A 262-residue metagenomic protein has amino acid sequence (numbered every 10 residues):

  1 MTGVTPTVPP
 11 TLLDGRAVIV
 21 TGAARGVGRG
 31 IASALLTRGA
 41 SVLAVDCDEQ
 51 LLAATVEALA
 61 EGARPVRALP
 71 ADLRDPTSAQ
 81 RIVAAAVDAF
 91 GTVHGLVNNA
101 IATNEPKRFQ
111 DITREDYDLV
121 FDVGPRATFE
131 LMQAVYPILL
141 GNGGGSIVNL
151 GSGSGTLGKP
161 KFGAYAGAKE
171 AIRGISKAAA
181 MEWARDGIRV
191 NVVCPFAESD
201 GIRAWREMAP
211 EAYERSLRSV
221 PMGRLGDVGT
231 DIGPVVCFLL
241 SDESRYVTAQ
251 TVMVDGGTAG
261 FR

Functional and structural regions predicted by a protein language model:
T2-P9, T103-P106, L157, C237 (+1 more regions): Short C-terminal tail/terminal secondary-structure segment of NAD(P)H-dependent dehydrogenase/reductase domains
K107-F109, T113-D118, S216: Substrate-binding pocket helix/loop in short-chain dehydrogenase/reductase
D122, P210-T230: Catalytic Tyr-x(3-8)-Lys segment
F129-M132, G144, L225-V254, A259-G260: C-terminal substrate-recognition "lid" of short-chain dehydrogenase/reductases
M132, A168, S176: Active-site helix of classical SDR
S152: Residue(s) in the substrate-gating loop at a strand-loop-helix junction that position the organic substrate next
A184, R189, V247-A249: Short, small/polar-rich loop/turn modules that mediate ligand/substrate recognition or access, typified
